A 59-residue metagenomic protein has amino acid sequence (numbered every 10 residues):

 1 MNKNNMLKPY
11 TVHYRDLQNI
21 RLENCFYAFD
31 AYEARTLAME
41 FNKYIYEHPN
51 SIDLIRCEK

Functional and structural regions predicted by a protein language model:
M1, V12-H13, A38-K43: Intrinsically disordered, low-complexity boundary segments flanking structured domains
N2-L22: Short aromatic-glycine-(Arg/Gly/Cys) micro-motifs in beta-strand/loop hairpins
L7, E33-F41: Basic/aromatic-rich interaction segments and small domains that mediate binding to polyanionic partners
R15, F29, I55-E58: A structural detector for beta-sheet-dominated domains
I20-E33: A short, exposed loop/beta-hairpin motif centered on an aromatic-Gly-Thr core
L22, T36, Y44: Short acidic, gly/pro-rich beta-turn/loop elements at beta-sheet edges and active-site/ligand-binding grooves
M39-K59: Short, mixed-charge low-complexity intrinsically disordered segments
